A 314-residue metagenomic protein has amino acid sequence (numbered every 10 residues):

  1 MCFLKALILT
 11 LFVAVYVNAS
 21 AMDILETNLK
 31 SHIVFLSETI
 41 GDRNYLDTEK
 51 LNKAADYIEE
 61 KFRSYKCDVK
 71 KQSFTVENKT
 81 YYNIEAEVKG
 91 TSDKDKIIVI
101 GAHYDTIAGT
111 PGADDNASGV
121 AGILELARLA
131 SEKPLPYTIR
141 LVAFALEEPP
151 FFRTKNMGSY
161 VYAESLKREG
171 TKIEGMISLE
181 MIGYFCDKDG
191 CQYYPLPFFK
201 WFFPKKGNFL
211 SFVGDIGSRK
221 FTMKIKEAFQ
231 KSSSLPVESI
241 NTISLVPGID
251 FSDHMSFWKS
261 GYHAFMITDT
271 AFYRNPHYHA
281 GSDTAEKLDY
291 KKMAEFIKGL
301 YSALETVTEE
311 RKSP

Functional and structural regions predicted by a protein language model:
T10-A19: Hydrophobic h-region of N-terminal signal peptides that target proteins for export in Gram-negative bacteria
M22-D23, E38-E49, Q72-T75, I107-N116 (+4 more regions): Second-shell loop/turn segments in exported
I24, N28-S31, F35, E49 (+11 more regions): Extracytoplasmic/secreted proteins, especially bacterial periplasmic and envelope-associated proteins
S31-T91, E238-I240: A non-catalytic alpha/beta surface segment that caps or lines the substrate-entry region of metallo-dependent hydrolase
H32-N44, A102, A143-F144, F203-N208 (+1 more regions): Acidic/histidine-rich, surface-exposed loop or edge segments in extracytoplasmic proteins
T91-I97: Proline/glycine-enriched tight loop/beta-turn segments at coil->beta junctions that connect or precede beta-strands
I107-K220, V246-I249: Acidic/histidine-rich catalytic neighborhood of metal-dependent amide-processing enzymes
I182-P314: Active-site-adjacent substrate-binding region of metalloamidase/peptidase-like peptide-processing proteins
